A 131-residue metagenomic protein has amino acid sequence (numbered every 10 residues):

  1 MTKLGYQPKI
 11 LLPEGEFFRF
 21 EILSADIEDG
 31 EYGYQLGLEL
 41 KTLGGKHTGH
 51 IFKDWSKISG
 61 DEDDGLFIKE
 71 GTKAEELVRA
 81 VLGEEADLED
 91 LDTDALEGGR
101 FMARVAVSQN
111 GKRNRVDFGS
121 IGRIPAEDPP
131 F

Functional and structural regions predicted by a protein language model:
M1-F131: Short beta-rich binding modules
